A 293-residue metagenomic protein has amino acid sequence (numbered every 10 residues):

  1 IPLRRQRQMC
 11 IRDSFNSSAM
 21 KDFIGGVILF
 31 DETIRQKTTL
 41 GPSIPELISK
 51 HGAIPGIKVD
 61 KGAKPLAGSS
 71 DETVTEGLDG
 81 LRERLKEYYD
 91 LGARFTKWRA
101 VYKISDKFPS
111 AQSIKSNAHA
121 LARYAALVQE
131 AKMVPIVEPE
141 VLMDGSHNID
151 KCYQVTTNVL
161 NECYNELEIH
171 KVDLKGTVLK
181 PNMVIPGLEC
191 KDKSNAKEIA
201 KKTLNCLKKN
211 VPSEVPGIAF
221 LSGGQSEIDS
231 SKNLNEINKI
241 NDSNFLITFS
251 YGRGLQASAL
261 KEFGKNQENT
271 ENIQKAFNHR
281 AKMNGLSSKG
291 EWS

Functional and structural regions predicted by a protein language model:
I1-R7, I11: Single conserved hydrophobic/aromatic residue that forms the stacking wall/gate of nucleotide- or nucleobase-binding
L3, W98, V137, L179 (+1 more regions): Conserved, mostly hydrophobic/aromatic
M20-G25, K50-P55, L91-R94, Q129-P135 (+3 more regions): Short, well-ordered coil/turn segments that N-cap beta-strands
I24-G92: Active-site cofactor/substrate anionic-group-binding motifs, chiefly glycine- and Lys/Arg-rich phosphate-binding loops
I28-T39, L66-S69, A100-S113, V141-H147 (+1 more regions): Glycine-rich, proline-tolerant flexible connector loops at the mouths of alpha/beta enzymes
S70-K86, P109-Y124, T157-N158: Glycine-rich anion/phosphate-binding loops
H147-S293: Active-site capping/gating regions of soluble enzymes
